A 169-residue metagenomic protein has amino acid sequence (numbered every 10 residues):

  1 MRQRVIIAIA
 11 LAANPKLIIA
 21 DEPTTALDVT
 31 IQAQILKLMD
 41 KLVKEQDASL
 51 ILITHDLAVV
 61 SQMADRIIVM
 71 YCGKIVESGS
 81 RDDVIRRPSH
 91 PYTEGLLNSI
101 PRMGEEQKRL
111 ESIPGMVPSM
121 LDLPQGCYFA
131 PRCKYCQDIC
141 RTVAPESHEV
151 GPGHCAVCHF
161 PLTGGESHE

Functional and structural regions predicted by a protein language model:
R4-I7, N98: Residue-level marker of intrinsically disordered, low-complexity segments enriched for small/polar residues
R4-V5, V29, C127: ABC ATPase nucleotide-binding domain helices that frame the ATP-binding cleft
I7, A13-P15, I53, A64 (+3 more regions): Generic alpha-helical propensity signal that fires on short helical segments and nearby coil/disordered stretches
I7-A8, T93: N-terminal export leaders
N14-P15, I19-P23, L27-K108: P-loop NTP-binding/switch modules centered on Walker-like glycine-rich loops
S80-E169: Short catalytic/signature loops enriched in Gly
